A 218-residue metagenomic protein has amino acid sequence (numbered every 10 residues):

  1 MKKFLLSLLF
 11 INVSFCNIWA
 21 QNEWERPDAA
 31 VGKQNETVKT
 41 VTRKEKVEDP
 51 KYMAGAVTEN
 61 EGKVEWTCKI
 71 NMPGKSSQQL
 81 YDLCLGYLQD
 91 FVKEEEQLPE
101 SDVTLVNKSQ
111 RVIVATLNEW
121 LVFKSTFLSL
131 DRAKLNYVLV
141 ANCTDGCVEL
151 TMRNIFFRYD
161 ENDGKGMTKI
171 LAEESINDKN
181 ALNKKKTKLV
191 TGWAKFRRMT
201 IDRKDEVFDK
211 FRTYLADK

Functional and structural regions predicted by a protein language model:
M1-E25: Bacterial Sec-dependent N-terminal signal peptides
Q21-K218: Ser/Thr-rich, low-complexity intrinsically disordered terminal regions
